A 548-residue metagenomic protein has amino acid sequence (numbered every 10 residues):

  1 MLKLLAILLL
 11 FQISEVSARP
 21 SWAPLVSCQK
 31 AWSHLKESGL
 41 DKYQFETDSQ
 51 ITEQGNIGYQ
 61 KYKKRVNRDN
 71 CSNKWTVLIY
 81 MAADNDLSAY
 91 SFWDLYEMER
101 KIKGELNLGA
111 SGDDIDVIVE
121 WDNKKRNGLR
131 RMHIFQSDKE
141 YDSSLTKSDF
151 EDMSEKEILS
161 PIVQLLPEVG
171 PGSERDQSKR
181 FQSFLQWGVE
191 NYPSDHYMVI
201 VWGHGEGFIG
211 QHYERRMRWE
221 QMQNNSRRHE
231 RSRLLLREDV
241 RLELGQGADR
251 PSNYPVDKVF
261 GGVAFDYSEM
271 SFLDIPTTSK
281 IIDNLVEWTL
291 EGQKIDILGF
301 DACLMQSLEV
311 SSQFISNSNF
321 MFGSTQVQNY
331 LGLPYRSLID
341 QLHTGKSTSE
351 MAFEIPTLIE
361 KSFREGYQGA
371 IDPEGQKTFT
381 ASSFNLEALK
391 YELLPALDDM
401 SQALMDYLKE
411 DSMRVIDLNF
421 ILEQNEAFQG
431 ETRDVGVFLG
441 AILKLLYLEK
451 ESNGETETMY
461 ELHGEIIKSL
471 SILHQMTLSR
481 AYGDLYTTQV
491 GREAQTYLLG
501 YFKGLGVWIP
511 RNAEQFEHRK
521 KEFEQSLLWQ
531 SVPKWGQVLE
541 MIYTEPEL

Functional and structural regions predicted by a protein language model:
K3, P193-D195, K294, N317: Short loop/turn motifs at secondary-structure junctions
L4-Q12: Sec-dependent N-terminal signal peptides
S14-A18: Sec/Tat signal peptide C-region and signal peptidase I cleavage site
R19-D195: N-terminal extension/subdomain marker
V26, S33-K36, D41-K42, D48-N70 (+1 more regions): Terminal, contiguous helix-loop blocks that mediate binding/assembly
T76-Y80, D116-W121, Y197-V201, D296-F300 (+2 more regions): Structural recognition of the beta-strand scaffold that forms the well-ordered cores of secreted hydrolase catalytic
A83-D86, N123-N127, G203-I209, A302-S307 (+2 more regions): Solvent-exposed loop/turn segments at secondary-structure junctions within structured extracellular/periplasmic domains
V119-E168, H196, I200-F272, Q326: Surface-exposed loop and adjacent secondary-structure segments within mature catalytic domains
